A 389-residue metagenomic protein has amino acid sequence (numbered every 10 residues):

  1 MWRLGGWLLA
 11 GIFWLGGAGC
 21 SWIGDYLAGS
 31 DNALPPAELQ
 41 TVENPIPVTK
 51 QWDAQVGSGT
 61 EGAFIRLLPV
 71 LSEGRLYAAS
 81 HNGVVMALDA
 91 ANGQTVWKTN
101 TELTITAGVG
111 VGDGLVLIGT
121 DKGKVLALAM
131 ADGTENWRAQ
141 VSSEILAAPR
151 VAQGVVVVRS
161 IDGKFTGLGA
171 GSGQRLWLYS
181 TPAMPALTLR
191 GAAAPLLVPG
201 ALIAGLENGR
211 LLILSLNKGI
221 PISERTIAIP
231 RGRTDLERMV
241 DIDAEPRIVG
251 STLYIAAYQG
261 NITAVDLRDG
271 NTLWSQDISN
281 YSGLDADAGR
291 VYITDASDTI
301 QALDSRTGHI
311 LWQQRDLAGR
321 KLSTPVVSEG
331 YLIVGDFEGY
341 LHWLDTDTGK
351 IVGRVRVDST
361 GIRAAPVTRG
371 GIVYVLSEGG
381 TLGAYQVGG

Functional and structural regions predicted by a protein language model:
L15-E38: Bacterial Sec signal peptide processing site at the extreme N-terminus
S30, L34, P45-V70, W97-G112 (+6 more regions): Extracytoplasmic beta-rich repeat domains
S80, T120, S160-I161, L206-E207 (+4 more regions): Structural signature of WD-repeat beta-propellers
G83, K122-K124, G163, G209 (+4 more regions): Short coil/turn segments within WD40 beta-propeller repeats
D89-N92, A129-D132, G169-S172, L216-G219 (+4 more regions): Short loop/turn segments that connect beta-strands within beta-propeller blades
I351, V357-G389: Blade-level signature of beta-propeller repeat domains, shared across WD40, Kelch, NHL, RCC1 and BNR/Asp-box propellers
